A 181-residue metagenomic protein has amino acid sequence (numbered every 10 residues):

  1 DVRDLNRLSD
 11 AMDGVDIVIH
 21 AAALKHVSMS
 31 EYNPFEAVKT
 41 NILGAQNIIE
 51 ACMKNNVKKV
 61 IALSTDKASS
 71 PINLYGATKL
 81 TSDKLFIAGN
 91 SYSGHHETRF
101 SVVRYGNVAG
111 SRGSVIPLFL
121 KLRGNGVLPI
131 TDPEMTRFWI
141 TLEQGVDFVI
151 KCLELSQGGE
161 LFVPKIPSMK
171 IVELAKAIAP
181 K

Functional and structural regions predicted by a protein language model:
D1-I17: Conserved Rossmann-fold cofactor-binding substructure of NAD(P)-dependent oxidoreductases
R3, A68, V108-G110: Conserved sequence/active-site signature of Rossmann-fold short-chain dehydrogenase/reductase
N6, I42, Q46, V146: Conserved active-site region of classical short-chain dehydrogenase/reductase
H20, L24-K84, A88, T98-F100: Conserved Rossmann-fold NAD(P)-dependent oxidoreductase catalytic core, especially the SDR/UDP-sugar
L74, L80-F162, I166-P180: NAD(P)-dependent short-chain dehydrogenase/reductase
